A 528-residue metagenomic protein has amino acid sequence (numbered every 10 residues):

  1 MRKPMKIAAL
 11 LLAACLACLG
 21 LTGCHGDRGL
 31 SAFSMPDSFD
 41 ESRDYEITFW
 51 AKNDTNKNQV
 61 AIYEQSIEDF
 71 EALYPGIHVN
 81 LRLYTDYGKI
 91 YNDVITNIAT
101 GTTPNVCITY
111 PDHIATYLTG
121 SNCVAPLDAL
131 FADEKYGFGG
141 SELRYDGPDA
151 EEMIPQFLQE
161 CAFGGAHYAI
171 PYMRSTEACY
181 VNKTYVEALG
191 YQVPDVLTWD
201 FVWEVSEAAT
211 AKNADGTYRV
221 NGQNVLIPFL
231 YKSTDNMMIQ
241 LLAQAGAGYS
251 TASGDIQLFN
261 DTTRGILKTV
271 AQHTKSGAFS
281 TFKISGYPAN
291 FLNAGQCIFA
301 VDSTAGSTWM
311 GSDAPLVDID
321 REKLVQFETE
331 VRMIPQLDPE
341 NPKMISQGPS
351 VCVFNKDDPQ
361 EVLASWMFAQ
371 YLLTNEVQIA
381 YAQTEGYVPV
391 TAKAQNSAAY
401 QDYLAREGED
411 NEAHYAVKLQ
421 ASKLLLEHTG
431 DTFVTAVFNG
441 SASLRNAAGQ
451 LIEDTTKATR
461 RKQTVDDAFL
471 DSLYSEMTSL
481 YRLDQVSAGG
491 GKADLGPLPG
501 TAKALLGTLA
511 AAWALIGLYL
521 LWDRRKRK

Functional and structural regions predicted by a protein language model:
T22-G23: C-terminal motif of bacterial Sec signal peptides marking the signal peptidase cleavage site
F39, P111-T176, Y218-R219, D320-P335: Hinge/lid segment of periplasmic solute-binding proteins
D44-F49, N53-A115, N290: Early extracytoplasmic/lumenal segment of secretory-pathway proteins
Q159-Y172, E177, D200-I256, C297: Extracytoplasmic/periplasmic solute-binding protein
V205-E207, A252-K283, T329-E330, I334: Glycine-centered hinge/linker elements that transmit conformational signals in sensory and ligand-binding systems
Q272-T274, A278-F279, P315-A394: Extracytoplasmic/periplasmic substrate-recognition and gating elements
T329-Q336, A382-T456: Long, aromatic- and glycine/proline-rich binding clefts that accommodate carbohydrate-like moieties
A416-K528: Conserved C-terminal helix/tail region of periplasmic/extracytoplasmic solute-binding proteins
